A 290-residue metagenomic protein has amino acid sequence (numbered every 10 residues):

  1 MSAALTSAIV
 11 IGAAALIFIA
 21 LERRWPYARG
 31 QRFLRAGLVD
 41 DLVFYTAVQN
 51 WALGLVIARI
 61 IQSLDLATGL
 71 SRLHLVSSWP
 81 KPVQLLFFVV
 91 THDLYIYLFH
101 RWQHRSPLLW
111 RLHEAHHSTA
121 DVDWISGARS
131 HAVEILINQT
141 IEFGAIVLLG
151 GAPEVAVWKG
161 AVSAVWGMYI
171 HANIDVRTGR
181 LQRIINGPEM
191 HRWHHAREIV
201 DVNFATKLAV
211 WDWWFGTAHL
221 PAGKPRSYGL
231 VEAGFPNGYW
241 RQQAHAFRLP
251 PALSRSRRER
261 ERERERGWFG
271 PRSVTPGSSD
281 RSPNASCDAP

Functional and structural regions predicted by a protein language model:
M1-A13: Hydrophobic transmembrane alpha-helical segments in integral membrane proteins
V10-A20, A52-I57: Hydrophobic core of alpha-helical transmembrane segments in multi-pass integral membrane proteins
A14-P26, L98-L108: Membrane-water interface of transmembrane alpha-helices
A20-L38: Membrane-interface helix-loop junction between the first two transmembrane segments
R23, L42, T206, V210-T217 (+2 more regions): A transmembrane-helix-recognition feature enriched in membrane-embedded lipid enzymes and envelope glyco-/phospholipid
F44-A58, L66, W79-S227, V231: Membrane-embedded catalytic scaffold of the fatty acid hydroxylase/desaturase
S63-V76: Membrane-interface helix termini and inter-helical loops of multi-pass transporters
R226-R258, G267-G277, N284-C287: A membrane-cytosol interface segment of integral membrane proteins
